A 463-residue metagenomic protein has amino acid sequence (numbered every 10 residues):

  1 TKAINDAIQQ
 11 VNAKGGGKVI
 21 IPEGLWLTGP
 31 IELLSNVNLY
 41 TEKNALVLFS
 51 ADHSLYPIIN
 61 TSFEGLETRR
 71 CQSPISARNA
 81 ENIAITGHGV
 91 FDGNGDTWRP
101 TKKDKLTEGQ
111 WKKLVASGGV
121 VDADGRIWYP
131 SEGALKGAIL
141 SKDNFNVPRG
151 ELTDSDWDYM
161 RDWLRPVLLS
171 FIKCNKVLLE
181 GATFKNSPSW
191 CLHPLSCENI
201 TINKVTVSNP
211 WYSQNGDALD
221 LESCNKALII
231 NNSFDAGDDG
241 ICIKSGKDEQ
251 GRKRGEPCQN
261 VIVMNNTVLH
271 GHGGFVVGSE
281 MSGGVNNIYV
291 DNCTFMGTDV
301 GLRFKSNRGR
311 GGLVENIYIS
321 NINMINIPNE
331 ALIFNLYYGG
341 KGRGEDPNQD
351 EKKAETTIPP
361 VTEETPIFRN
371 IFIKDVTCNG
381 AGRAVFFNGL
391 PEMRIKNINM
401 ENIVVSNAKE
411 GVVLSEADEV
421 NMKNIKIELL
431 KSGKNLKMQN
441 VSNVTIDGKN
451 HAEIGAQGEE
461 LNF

Functional and structural regions predicted by a protein language model:
T1-F463: Extracellular/periplasmic carbohydrate-active domains that bind, remodel, or depolymerize complex polysaccharides
